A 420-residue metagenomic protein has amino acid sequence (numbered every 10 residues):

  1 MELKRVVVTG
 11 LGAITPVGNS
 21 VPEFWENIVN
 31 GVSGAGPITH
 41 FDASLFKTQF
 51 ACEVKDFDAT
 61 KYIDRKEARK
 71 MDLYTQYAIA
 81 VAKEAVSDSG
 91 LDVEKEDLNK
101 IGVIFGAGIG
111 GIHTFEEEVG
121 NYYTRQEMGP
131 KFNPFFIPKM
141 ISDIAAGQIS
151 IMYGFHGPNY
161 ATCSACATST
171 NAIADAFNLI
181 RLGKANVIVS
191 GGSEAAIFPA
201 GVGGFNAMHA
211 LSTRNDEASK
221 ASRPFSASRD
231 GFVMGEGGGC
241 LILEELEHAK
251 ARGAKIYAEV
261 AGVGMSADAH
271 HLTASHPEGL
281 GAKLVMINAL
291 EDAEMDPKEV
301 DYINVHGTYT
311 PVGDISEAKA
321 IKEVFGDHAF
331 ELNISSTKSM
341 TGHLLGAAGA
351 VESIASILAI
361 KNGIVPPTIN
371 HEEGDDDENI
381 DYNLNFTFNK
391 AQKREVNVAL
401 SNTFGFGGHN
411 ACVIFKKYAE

Functional and structural regions predicted by a protein language model:
M1-E67, E247-Y257, I354-T368, K416-E420: ACP-dependent fatty acid/polyketide chain-elongation machinery
M1-V8, K95-L98, A293-E299, F330 (+1 more regions): Flexible, low-complexity linker/loop segments at domain and module junctions
R5-T9, G36, D216-A293, Y302 (+1 more regions): Condensing-enzyme catalytic core mediating Claisen C-C bond formation in acyl metabolism
V8, E23-F24, V29-S164, S193-G204 (+1 more regions): Conserved beta-ketoacyl condensing-enzyme motif
T39, K184-D230, V263-P277, G307-D314 (+1 more regions): Acyl-CoA/ACP chain-elongation machinery
A78-L91, A145, S150-Y153, P158-E194 (+3 more regions): Active-site-proximal alpha-helical scaffold in enzymes
A85-D97, A249-I256, M286-Y302, V324-H328: Phosphate/pyrophosphate-binding loops at sites that engage ATP/ADP/AMP, CoA/4′-phosphopantetheine, polyphosphate
T124-N133, A174, N178, E194-A251 (+2 more regions): Glycine-/small-residue-rich "gating" segment that lines the acyl/pantetheine channel and substrate pocket
